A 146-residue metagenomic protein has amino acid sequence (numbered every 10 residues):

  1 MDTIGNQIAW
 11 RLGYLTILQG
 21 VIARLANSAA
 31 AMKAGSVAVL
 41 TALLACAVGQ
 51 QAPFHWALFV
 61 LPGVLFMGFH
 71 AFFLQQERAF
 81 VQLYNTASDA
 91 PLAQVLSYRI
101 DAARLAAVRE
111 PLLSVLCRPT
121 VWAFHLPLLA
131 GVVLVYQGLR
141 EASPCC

Functional and structural regions predicted by a protein language model:
M1-A45: Cytosolic-side membrane-entry/anchor segment at the start of a transmembrane helix
M1-L12, G63-V81, V135-E141: Hydrophobic alpha-helical transmembrane segments
A34-A38, F59, P127: Small-residue packing motifs within transmembrane alpha-helices
T41-L44, G63-H70, L128-V132: Helical transmembrane-bundle signal
V48-H55: Transmembrane helix interruption/hinge and helix-loop junction motifs
H55-A103: Inner-leaflet juxtamembrane helices
S97-C146: A hydrophobic membrane-anchoring alpha-helix module
